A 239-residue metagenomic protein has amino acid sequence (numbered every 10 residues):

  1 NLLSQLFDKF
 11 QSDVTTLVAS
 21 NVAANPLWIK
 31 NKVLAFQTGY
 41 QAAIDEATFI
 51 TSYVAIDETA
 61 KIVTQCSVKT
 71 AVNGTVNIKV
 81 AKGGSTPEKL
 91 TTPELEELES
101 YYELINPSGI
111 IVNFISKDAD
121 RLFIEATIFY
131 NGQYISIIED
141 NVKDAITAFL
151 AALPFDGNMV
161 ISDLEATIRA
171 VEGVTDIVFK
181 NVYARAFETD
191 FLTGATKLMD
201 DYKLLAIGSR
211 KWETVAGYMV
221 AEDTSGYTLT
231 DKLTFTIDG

Functional and structural regions predicted by a protein language model:
N1-G239: Short beta-strand/helix segments in adaptor/scaffold domains that form protein-protein interfaces within large
